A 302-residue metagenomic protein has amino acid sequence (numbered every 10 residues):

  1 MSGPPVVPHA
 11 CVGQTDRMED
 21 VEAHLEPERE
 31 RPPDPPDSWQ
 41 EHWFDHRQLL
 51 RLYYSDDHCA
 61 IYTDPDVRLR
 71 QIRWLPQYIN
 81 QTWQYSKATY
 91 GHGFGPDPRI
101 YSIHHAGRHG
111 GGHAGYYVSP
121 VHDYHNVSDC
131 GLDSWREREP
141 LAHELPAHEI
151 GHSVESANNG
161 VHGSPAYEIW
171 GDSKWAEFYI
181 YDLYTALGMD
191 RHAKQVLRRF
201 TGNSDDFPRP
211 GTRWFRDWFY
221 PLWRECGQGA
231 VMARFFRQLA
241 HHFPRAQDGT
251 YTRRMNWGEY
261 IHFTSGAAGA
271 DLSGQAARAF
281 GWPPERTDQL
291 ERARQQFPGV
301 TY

Functional and structural regions predicted by a protein language model:
M1-E41, E291-Y302: N-terminal low-structure segments adjacent to metalloprotease catalytic domains across cellular compartments
F44-Q48, G110-G115, R191-N203: Alpha-helical scaffolding within the catalytic cores of extracellular/periplasmic polymer-degrading hydrolases
H46-H162: Juxtacatalytic substrate-recognition/specificity segment
D66-Q81, R136-L141, L145, A166-W170 (+5 more regions): Soluble non-cytosolic domains of exported or imported proteins
S86, W175, Y179-D182, L197-T287: Active-site-proximal alpha-helical
K87-H105, H162-I169, D190-V196, A230-Q238 (+1 more regions): Surface-exposed patches in mature extracellular/periplasmic domains of secreted proteins
L132-E137, G188-R209: Acidic/His metal-coordination segments adjacent to aromatic residues that form catalytic metal sites in metalloenzymes
I150-W170, W175, Y179-M189: Catalytic Zn2+-binding segment of zinc metalloproteases
